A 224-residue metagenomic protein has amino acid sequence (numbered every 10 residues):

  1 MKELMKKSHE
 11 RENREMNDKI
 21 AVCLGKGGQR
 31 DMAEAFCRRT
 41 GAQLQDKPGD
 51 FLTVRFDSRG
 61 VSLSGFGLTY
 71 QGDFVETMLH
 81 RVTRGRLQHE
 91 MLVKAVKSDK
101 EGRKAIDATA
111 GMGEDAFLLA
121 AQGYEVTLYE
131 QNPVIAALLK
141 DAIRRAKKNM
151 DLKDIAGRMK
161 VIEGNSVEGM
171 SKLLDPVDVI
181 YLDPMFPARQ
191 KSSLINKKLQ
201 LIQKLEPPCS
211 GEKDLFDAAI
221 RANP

Functional and structural regions predicted by a protein language model:
K2-K6, E10-K104: S-adenosyl-L-methionine
A105-L118, V177-I195: Conserved proline-anchored active-site loop of SAM-dependent methyltransferases that bridges a beta-strand
A120, L173-L174, A222-N223: A generic alpha-to-beta junction signature in SAM-dependent methyltransferases
A120-G123, D141-R144, P176-V177, L194-K197: Short, glycine/charged-enriched secondary-structure capping and boundary segments
E125-E130: Conserved SAM-binding motif I beta-strand of class I
Q131-P176: S-adenosyl-L-methionine
P184-L215: Mobile active-site "lid"/loop adjacent to the S-adenosyl-L-methionine
E212-P224: Conserved Class I SAM-dependent methyltransferase catalytic core
